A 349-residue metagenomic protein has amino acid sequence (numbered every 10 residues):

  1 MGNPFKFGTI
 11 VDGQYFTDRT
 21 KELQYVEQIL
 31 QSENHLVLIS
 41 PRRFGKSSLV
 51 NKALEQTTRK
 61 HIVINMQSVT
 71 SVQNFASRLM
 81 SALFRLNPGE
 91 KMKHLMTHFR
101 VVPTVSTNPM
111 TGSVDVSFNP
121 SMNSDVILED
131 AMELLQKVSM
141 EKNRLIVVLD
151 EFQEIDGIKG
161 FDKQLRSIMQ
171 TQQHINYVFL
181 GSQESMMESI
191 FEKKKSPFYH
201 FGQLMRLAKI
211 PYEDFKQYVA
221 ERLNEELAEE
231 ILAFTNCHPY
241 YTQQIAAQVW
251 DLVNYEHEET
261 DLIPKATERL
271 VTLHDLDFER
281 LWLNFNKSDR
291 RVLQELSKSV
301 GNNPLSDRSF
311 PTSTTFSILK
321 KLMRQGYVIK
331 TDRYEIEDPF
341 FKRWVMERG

Functional and structural regions predicted by a protein language model:
M1-L36, P41, G89: A short, basic N-terminal segment
G2-N3, T272-G349: C-terminal leucine-rich, beta-strand-based interaction scaffolds used for sensing/assembly
L30-Q31, N236, W250, Q294-V300: Short, locally clustered residues in the helix-turn-helix/winged-helix DNA-binding domain
S32-H35, I39-F44, S48-L145: P-loop NTPase nucleotide-binding core
Q56, Q164, Q248, K321-Q325: Alpha-helical DNA-recognition elements
S117-Q183, E192: Conserved Walker B catalytic segment
S189-N236, Y255-H257: Helix-loop-helix "sensor" segment of P-loop NTPases
E221-L276, K287: Amphipathic alpha-helical "lid/sensor" segments that cap RecA-like P-loop NTPase cores
